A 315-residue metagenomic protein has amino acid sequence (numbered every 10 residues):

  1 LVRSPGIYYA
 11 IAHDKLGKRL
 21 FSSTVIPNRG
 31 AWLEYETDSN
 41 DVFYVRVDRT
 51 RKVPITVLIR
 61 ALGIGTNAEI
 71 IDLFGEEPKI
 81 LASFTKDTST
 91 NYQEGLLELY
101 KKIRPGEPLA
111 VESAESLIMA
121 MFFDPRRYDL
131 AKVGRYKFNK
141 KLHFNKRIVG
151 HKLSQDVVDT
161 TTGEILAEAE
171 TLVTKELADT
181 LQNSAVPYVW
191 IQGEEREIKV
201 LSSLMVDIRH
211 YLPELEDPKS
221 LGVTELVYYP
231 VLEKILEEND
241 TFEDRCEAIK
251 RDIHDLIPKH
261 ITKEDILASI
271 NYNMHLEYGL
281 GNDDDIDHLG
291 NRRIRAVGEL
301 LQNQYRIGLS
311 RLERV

Functional and structural regions predicted by a protein language model:
L1-V315: N-terminal non-catalytic structural scaffold regions of very large proteins
